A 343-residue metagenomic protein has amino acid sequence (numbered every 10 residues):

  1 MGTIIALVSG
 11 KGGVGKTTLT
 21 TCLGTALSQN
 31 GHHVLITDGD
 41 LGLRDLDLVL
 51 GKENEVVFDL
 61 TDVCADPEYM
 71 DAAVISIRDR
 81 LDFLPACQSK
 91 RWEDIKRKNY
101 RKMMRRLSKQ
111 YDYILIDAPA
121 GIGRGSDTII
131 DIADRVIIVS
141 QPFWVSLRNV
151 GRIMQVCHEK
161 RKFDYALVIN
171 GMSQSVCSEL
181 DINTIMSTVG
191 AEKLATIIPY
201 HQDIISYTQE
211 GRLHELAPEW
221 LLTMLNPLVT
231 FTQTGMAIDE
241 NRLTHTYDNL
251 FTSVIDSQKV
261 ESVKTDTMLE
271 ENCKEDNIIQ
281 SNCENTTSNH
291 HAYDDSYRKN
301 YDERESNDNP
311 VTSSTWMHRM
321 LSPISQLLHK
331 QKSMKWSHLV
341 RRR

Functional and structural regions predicted by a protein language model:
G2-G39: Walker A/P-loop phosphate-binding motif and the immediately C-terminal alpha-helix
T37-K109, Y207-E210, H214: P-loop/Walker-type NTP enzyme "switch/lid" segment
L41-L43, S89-K90, G121, F143-W144 (+2 more regions): Conserved nucleotide-binding/hydrolysis micro-motifs of P-loop NTPases
G125-F143: Inter-motif core of Ras-like GTPase G domains
G151-R161: Conserved C-terminal guanine-recognition region of P-loop GTPase G domains, centered on the G4
S173, M186-H214: Beta-strand-loop-alpha "switch" segments that mediate conformational coupling across diverse proteins
Q209-N285, N289-R343: NTP-binding/hydrolysis catalytic cores, primarily Walker-type P-loop NTPases
